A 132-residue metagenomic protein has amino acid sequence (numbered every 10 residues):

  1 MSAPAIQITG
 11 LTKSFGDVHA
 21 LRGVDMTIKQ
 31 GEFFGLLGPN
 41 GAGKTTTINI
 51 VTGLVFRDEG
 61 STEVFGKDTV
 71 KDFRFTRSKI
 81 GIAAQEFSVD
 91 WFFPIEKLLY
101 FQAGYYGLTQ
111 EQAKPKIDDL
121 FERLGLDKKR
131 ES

Functional and structural regions predicted by a protein language model:
I8-L11, H19-K29, G60: Conserved beta-strand
V18-H19, R74: Short coil-to-beta microelement around the adenine-binding A-loop and adjacent beta1/P-loop entry of ABC ATPase
P39-G43: Walker A (P-loop) phosphate-binding loop of ABC-type ATPase nucleotide-binding domains
T52: Helix-to-loop junction immediately C-terminal to a conserved catalytic motif
G60-K71, F75-T76: Conserved ABC transporter NBD signature motif
Y100, G104, E111-K129: Conserved ABC ATPase "signature" region
